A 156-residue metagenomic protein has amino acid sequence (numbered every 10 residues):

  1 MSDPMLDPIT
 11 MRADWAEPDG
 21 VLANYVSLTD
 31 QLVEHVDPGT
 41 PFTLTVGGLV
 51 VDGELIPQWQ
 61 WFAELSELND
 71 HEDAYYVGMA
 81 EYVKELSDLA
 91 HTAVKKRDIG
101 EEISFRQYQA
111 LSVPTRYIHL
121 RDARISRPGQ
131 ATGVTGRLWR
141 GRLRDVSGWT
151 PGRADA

Functional and structural regions predicted by a protein language model:
S2-A156: Conserved RNA-binding domains used in RNP assembly and mRNA/RNA metabolism
